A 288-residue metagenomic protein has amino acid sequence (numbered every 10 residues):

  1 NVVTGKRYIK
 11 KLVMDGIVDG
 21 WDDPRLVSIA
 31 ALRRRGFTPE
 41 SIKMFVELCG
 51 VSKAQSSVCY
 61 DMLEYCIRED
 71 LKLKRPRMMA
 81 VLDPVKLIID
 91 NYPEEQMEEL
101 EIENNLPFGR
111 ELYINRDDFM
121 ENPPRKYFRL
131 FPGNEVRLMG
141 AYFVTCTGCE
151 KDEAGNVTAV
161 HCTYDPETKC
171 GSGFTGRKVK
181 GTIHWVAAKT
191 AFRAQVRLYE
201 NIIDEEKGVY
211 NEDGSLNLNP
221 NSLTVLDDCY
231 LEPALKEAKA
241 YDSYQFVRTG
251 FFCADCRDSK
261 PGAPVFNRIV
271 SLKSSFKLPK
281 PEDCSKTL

Functional and structural regions predicted by a protein language model:
N1-L288: Catalytic adenosine-cofactor/nucleotide-binding cores of aminoacyl-tRNA synthetases and other
